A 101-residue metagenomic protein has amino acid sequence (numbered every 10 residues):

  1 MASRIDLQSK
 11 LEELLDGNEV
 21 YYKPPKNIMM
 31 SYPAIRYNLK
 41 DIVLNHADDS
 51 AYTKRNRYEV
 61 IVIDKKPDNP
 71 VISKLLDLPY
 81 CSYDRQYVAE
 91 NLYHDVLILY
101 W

Functional and structural regions predicted by a protein language model:
M1-I42, S50: Small/polar-rich, solvent-exposed N-terminal microdomains that initiate assembly or binding
M29, S50-R55, A89-Y93: A generic structural micro-feature
D41-V43, K66-P67: Short beta->alpha connector loops
K54-K65, Y93-W101: Oligomerization/assembly interface segments of phage tail-like spikes and tubes
P67-K74: Short, conserved charged micro-motifs
K74-W101: Acidic-leaning, charged glycine-interspersed low-complexity segments
